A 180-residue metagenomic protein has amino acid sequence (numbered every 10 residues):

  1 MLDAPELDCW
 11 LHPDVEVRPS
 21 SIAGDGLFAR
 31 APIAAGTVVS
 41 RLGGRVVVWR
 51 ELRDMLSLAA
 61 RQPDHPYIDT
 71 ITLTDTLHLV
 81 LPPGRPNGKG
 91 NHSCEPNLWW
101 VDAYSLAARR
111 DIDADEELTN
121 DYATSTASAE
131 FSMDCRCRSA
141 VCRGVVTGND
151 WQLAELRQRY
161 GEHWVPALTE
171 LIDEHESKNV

Functional and structural regions predicted by a protein language model:
M1, L7-W10, D173-V180: Generic N-terminal segment detector
L2-L98: Catalytic cores of histone-lysine modification enzymes
C94-V180: C-terminal SET catalytic tail plus cysteine-rich post-SET Zn-binding segment of SAM-dependent SET-domain
